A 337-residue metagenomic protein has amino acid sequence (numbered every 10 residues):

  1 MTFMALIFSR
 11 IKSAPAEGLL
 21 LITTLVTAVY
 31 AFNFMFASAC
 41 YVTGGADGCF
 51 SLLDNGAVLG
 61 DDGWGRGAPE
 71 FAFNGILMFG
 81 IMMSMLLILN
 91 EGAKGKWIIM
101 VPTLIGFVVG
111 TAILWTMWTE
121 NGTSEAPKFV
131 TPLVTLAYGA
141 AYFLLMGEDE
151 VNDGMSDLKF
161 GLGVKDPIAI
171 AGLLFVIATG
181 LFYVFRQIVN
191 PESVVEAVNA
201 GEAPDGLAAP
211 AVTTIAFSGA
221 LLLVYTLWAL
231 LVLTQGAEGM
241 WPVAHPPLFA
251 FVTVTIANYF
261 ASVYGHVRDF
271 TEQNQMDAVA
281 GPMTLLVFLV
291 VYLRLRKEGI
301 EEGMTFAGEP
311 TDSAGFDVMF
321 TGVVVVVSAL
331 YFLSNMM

Functional and structural regions predicted by a protein language model:
M1-Y30, D149-T179, F306-V324: Cytosolic juxtamembrane helix and N-cap/initiation of the first transmembrane helix
A16-L21, K94-L104, K165-A171, E238-A250 (+1 more regions): Membrane-interfacial loop-to-transmembrane alpha-helix junctions, especially the N-terminal start
L25-I76, F175-T214, G219, Y331-M337: Hydrophobic transmembrane helix segments
L25-V29, G65-N90, I105, A209-T234 (+1 more regions): Core segments of alpha-helical transmembrane spans in multipass integral membrane proteins
I99-W115, L136-A141, A244-S262, G281-V291: Hydrophobic alpha-helical membrane segments
T111-F129, A257-D277, R296-P310: Membrane-helix boundary connector in multi-pass membrane proteins
S124-L144, T271-Y292, A314-V324: Alpha-helical membrane-associated segments of multi-pass integral membrane proteins
A137-G154, L285-G303, L330-N335: Membrane-water interface at the C-terminal end of transmembrane alpha helices
